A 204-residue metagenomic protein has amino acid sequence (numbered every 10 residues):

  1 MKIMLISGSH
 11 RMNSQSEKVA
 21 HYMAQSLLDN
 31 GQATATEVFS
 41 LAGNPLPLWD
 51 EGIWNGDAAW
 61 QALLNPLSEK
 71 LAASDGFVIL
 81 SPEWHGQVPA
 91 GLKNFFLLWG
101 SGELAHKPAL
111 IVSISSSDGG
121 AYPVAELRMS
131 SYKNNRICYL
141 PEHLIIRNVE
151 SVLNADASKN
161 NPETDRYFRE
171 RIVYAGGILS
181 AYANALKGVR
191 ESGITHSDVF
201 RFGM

Functional and structural regions predicted by a protein language model:
M1-L97, N160-V173, L186-M204: N-terminal beta1-alpha1-beta2 submodule of the flavodoxin-like/Rossmannoid cofactor-binding fold
S26, N30, S130, N134-I137 (+3 more regions): Change "in soluble alpha/beta enzymes" to "in soluble alpha/beta proteins
T34-A35, H106-P108: Short acidic capping loops at alpha-helix termini that bridge into adjacent secondary structure
E37-L48, S101, N134-S158: Mobile beta-alpha loop/short-helix "lid" or hinge segments that flank ligand
A90, E103-L104: Acidic/histidine-enriched, beta-strand-rich ligand/metal-binding domains
N94-G102, M129-N134: A glycine- and small-aliphatic-rich helix-loop capping segment at beta-alpha/alpha-beta transitions that lines
P108-V152, Y167-E170: Short, glycine-/small-residue-rich phosphate/pyrophosphate-handling segment
